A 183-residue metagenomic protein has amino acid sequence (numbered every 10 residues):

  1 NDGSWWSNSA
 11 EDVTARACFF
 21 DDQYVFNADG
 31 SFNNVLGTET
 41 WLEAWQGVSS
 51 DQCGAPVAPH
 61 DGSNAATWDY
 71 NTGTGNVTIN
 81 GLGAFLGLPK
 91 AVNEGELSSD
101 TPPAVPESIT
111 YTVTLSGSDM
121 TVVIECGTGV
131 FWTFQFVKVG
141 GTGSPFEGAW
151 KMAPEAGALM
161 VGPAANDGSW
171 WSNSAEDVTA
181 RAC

Functional and structural regions predicted by a protein language model:
N1, V137-K151: N-terminal helix-cap/turn-to-beta initiation motif at the start of protein domains
W5-W6: A domain-level signal for the mature, folded cores of soluble proteins
E11-G117, E155-D167, S172-C183: Contiguous, well-ordered beta-strand patches that form the walls/edges of small beta-barrel/beta-sandwich domains
F85, T128, G140-G143: Residues that cap or initiate secondary-structure elements
T121-V130: Short, exposed beta-strand-loop hairpins at the edges of beta-sheets in extracellular/periplasmic proteins
